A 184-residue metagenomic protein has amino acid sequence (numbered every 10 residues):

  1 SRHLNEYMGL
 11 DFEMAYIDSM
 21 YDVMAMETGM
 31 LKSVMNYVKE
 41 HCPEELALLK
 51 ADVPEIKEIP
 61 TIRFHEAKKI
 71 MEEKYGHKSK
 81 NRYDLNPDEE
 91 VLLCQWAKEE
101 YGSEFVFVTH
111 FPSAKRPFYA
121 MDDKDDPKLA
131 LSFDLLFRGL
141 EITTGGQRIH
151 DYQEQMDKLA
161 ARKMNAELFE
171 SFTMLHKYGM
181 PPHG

Functional and structural regions predicted by a protein language model:
S1, Y21, R116-Y119, T144: Short helix/loop capping segments that flank catalytic or ligand/cofactor-binding pockets
S1-I17, M174-M180: Class II aminoacyl-tRNA synthetase-like tRNA-binding/catalytic domains
D11-D22, G139-E141: A generic structural motif
S19-D22, M26, M35: Glycine-rich, acidic/polar active-site loops that bind/position phosphate-bearing ligands
V23-E27, R63, D151: Hydrophobic (often cysteine-bearing) scaffold residues that line and stabilize catalytic clefts of nucleotide/cofactor
G29-R138, A161-P181: Metal-assisted phosphate- and nucleotidyl-transfer catalytic regions
E141-I149, M180-G184: Conserved phosphate/anionic-ligand binding catalytic regions in large, soluble enzymes, centered on
